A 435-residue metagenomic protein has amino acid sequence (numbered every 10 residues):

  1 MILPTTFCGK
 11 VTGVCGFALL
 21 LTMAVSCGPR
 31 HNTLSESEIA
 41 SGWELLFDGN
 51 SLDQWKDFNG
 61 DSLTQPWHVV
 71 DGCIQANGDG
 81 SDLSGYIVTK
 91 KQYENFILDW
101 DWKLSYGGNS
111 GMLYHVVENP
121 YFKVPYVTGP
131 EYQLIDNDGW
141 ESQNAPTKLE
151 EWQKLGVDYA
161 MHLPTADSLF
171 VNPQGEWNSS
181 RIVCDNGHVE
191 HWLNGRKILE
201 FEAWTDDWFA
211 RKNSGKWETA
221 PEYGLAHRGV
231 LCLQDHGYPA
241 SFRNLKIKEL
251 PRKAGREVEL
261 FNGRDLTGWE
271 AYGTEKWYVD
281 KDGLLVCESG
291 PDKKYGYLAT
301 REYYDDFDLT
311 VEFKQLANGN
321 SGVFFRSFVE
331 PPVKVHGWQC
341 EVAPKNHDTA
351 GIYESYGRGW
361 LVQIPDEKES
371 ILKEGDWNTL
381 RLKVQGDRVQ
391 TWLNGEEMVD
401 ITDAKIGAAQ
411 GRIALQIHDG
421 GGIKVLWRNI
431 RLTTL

Functional and structural regions predicted by a protein language model:
I2-C15: Bacterial N-terminal signal peptides that target proteins for export
F7-K10, L21, S35: Generic short amphipathic/hydrophobic targeting helices enriched at N-termini, encompassing Sec-type signal peptides
G13-A24: Bacterial N-terminal signal peptides
C27-L435: Carbohydrate-interacting regions of secretory-pathway proteins
